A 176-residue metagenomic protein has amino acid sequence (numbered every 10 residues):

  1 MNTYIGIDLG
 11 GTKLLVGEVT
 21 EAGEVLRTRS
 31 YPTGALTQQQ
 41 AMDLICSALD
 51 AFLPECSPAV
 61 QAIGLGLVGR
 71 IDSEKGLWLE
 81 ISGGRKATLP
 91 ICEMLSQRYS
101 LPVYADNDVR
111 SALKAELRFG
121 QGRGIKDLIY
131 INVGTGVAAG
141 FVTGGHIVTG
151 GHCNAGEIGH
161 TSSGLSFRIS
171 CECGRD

Functional and structural regions predicted by a protein language model:
T3-D43, S47, L77-W78, I147 (+1 more regions): Short glycine-rich, Thr/Ser-proximal phosphate-binding strand/loop in the N-terminal lobe of ATP-dependent enzymes
D8, D108, G134: Active-site glycine-centered loops adjacent to acidic/histidine catalytic or metal-binding residues that shape
T12, V68-I71, G134-G136: Short glycine-rich anion-binding loops that position phosphate/pyrophosphate groups of nucleotides and phosphorylated
G17, T28-S30, T37-Q40, S96-R98 (+2 more regions): Glycine/GP-enriched mid-protein hinge/lid loop-to-helix segment characteristic of carbohydrate kinases
G23, G66-L67: A conserved beta-strand/loop capping segment in the N-terminal third of enzymes that catalyze redox or closely related
Q38-C46, D50, A59-I63, G69-D127: Glycine-rich phosphate-binding loop and adjoining helix at the ATP-binding site of ATP-dependent phosphoryl-transfer
P54: Active-site metal-binding motif and surrounding structural segment of the metallo-beta-lactamase
